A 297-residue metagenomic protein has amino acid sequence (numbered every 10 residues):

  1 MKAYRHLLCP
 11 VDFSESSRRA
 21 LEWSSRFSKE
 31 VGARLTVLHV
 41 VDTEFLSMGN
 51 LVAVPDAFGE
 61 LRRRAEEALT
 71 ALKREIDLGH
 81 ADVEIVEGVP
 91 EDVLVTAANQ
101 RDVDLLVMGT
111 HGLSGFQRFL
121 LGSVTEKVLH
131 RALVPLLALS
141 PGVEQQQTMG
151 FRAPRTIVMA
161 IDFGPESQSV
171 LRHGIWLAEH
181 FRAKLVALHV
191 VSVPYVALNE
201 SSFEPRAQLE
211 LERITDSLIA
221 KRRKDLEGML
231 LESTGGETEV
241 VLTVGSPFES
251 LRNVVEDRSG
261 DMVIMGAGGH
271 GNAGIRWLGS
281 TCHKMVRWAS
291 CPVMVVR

Functional and structural regions predicted by a protein language model:
M1-A53, R152-Q208, E239: Small/aliphatic-rich secondary-structure junction motif
M1-K2, S16, W23, R63 (+3 more regions): Structural beta-alpha unit
M1-R19, S47, L78, L105-T110 (+5 more regions): Intrinsically disordered or low-complexity boundary/linker segments at protein termini and domain junctions
T36-L38, D82-V86, L137, V186-L188 (+2 more regions): General small-molecule cofactor/ligand-binding pocket signal
V52-D56, R101, V124-T125, A153-T156 (+3 more regions): Short, hinge-like loop/turn segments at secondary-structure boundaries
V54-E67, A207-K224: A short acidic, glycine-rich active-site loop that binds or catalyzes chemistry on phosphate/adenosine moieties
L105-H130, M262-W288: Glycine-rich, Arg-bearing micro-motifs that act as flexible, cationic patches
